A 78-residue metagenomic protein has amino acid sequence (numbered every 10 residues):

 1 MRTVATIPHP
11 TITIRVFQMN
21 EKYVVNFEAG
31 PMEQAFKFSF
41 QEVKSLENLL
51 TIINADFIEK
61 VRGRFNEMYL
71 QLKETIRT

Functional and structural regions predicted by a protein language model:
R2-Q34: N-terminal acidic leader/helix
V16, K22, F40-E42, I53: Hydrophobic alpha-helical segments
E33-Q41: Short amphipathic beta-strand/extended segments with alternating polar/hydrophobic composition
E42-T78: Mixed-charge, Lys/Arg-enriched low-complexity segments
